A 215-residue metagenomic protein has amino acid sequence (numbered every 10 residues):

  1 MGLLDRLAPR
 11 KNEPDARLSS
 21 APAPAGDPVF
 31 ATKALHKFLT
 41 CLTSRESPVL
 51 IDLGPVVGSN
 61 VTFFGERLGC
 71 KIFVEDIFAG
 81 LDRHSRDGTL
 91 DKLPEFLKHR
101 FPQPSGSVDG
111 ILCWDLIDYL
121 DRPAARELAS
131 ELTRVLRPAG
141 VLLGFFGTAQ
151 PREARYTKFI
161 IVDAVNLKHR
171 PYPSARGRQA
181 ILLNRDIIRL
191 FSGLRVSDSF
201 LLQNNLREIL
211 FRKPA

Functional and structural regions predicted by a protein language model:
M1-L42, V57-R100, V141-A215: Class I (Rossmann-like) S-adenosyl-L-methionine-dependent methyltransferase catalytic domain, capturing the SAM-binding
S47-V49: Nucleotide donor/acceptor-binding cores
I51-L53: Conserved beta-strand/loop positions that form the S-adenosyl-L-methionine
I111-L112: Hydrophobic beta-strand segment of the Class I
L116: Hydrophobic adenine-recognition pocket in adenosine-nucleotide-binding enzymes
Y119: A short His-aromatic
R126-V141: A short glycine-rich, Lys/Arg-flanked "PGG" loop and its adjoining helix->strand segment in the class I
